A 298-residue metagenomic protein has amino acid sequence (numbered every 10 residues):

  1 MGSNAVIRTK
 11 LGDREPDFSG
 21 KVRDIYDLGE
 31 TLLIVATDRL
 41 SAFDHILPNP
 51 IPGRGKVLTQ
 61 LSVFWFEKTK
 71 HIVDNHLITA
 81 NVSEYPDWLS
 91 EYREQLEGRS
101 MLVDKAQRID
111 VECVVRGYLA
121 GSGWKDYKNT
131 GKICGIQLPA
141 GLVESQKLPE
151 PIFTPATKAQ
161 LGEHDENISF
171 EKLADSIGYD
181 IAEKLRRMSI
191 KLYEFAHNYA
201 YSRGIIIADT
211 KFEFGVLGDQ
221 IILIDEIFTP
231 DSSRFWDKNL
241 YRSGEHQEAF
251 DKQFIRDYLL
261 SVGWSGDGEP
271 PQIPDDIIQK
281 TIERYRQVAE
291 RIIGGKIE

Functional and structural regions predicted by a protein language model:
G2-A159, G266-Q272, D276-E298: Active-site loop/lid in soluble adenylation, ligation, and acyl-transfer enzymes
G20-L28, I205-A208, F212, V216: Hydrophobic/aromatic-rich, well-ordered segments within soluble, folded domains that form packed cores
T31, R108-D110, G204-I207, G218-I222 (+1 more regions): Coil-to-beta-strand transition motifs
T37, L96, I222-P230: Catalytic cores of nucleic-acid ligases and guanylyltransferases
V115, I207-I227: Conserved metal-phosphate-binding beta-hairpin within the catalytic cores of diverse ATP-dependent phosphoryl-transfer
Q146-Y179: A short mid-domain helix/strand-loop element embedded in enzyme catalytic domains that forms or borders the active-site
I177-A208: A long amphipathic alpha-helix within ATP-dependent nucleotide-binding catalytic cores
I227-V288: C-terminal helix-cap and adjacent tail motif
